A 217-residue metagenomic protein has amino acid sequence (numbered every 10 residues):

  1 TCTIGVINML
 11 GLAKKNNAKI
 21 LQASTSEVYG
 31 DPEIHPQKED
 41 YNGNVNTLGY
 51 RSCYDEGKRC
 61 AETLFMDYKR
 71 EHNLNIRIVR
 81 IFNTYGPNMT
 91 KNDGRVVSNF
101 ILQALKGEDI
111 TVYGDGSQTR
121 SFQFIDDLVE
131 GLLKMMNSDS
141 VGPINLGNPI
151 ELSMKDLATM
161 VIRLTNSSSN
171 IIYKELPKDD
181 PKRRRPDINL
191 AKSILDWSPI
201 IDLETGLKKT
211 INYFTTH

Functional and structural regions predicted by a protein language model:
T1-T84, G114, D126, L132 (+3 more regions): N-terminal Rossmann-like NAD(P)+-binding domain of SDR-like oxidoreductases, especially those catalyzing
K38-D40, R95-V96, L190: Short, hinge-like loop/turn segments at secondary-structure boundaries
Y50-R59, G94-R95, S121-F122, E151: Short-chain dehydrogenase/reductase
N83, S98, L102-H217: C-terminal substrate-binding subdomain of Rossmann-fold SDR/epimerase-dehydratase oxidoreductases
N88-D93: Short, solvent-exposed loop/turn segments at secondary-structure boundaries
